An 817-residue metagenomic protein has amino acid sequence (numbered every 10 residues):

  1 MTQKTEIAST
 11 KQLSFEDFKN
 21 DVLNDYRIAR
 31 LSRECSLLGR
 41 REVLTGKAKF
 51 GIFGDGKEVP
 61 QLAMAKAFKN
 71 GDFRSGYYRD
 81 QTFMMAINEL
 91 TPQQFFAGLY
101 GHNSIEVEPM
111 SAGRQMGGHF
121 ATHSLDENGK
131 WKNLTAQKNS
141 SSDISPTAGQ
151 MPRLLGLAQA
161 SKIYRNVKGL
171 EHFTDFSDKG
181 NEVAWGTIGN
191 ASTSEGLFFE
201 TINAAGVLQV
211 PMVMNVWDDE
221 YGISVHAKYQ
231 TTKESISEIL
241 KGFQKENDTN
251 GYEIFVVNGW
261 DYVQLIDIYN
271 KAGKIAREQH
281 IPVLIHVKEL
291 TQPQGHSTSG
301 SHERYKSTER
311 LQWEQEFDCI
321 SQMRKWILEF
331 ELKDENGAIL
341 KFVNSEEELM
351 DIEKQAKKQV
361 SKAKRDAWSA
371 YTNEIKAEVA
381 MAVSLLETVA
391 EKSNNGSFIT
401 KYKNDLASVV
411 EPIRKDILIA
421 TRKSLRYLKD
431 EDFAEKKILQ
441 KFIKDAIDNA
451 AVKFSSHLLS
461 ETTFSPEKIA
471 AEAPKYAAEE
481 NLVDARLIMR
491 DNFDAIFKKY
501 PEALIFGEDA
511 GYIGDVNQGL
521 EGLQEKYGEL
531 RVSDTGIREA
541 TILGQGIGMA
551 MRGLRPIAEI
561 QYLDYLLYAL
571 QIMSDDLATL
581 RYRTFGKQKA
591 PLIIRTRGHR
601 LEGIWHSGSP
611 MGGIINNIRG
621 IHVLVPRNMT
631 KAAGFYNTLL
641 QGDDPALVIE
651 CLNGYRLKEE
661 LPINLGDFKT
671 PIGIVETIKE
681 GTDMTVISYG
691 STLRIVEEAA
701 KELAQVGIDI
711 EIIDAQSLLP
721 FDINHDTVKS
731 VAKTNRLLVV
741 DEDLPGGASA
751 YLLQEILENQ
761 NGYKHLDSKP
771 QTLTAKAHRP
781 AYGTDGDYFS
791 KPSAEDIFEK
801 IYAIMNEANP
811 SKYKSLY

Functional and structural regions predicted by a protein language model:
M1-K49, N70, Y78, S460-A470 (+1 more regions): Cofactor-/ligand-binding subdomain signature composed of acidic, glycine-rich, tryptophan-containing flexible loops
E34-N215, E220, H226-Q244, T249 (+3 more regions): Cofactor-binding active-site loop characterized by glycine-rich and histidine/acidic residues
E58, L62, N139-E220, E234 (+6 more regions): Thiamine diphosphate
Y78-F83, I188-S194, V216-G222, N258-V263 (+10 more regions): Acidic, glycine-rich active-site loops and adjacent beta-strand->loop/helix elements that engage anionic groups
M212-A420, G522, L652-Y817: Thiamine diphosphate
G396-Q545, A550-R552, D564: Non-catalytic terminal/interface segments that mediate subunit docking, oligomerization, and allosteric communication
Q588, G598-E602, H606, M611 (+3 more regions): Active-site phosphate/pyrophosphate-binding segments
